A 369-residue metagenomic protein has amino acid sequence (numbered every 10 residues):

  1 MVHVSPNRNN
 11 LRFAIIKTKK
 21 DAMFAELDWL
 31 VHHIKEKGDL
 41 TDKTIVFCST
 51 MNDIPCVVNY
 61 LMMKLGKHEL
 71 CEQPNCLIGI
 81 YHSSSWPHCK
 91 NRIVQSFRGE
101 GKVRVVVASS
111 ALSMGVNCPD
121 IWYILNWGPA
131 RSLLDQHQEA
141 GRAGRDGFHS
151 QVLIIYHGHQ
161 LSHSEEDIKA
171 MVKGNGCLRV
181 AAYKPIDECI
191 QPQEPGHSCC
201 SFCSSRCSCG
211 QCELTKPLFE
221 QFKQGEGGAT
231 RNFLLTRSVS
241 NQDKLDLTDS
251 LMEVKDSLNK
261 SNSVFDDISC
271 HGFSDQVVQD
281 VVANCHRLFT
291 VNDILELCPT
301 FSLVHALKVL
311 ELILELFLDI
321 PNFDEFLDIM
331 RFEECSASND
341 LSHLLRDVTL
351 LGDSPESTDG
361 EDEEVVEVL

Functional and structural regions predicted by a protein language model:
M1-E166: Helicase motor core with emphasis on the C-terminal RecA-like subdomain
K19, K35-G38, L65, E69 (+8 more regions): Eukaryotic basic, amphipathic alpha-helical target segments in cytosolic regions
L61, V107, I186, L295-C298 (+1 more regions): A general structural motif at alpha-helix termini
D120, S164-D167, A181, F289-L297: A general alpha-helix detector
R142-R145, E188, T300, E315: Short, well-ordered loop/turn and helix-capping segments at boundaries between secondary-structure elements and domains
Q151, A181, C199-C200: The −1 position to Zn-ligating cysteines in a subset of zinc-ribbon hairpins
G158-Q193: A conserved SF2-helicase RecA2
P192-L369: Accessory DNA-binding and partner-docking regions appended to nucleic-acid-acting proteins, especially the terminal
